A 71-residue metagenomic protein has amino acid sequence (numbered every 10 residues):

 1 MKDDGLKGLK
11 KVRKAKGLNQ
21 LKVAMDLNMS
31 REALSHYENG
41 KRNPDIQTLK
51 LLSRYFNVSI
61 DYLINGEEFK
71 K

Functional and structural regions predicted by a protein language model:
M1-A15: A short, Lys/Arg-rich alpha-helix, primarily the initiator
G8, N19, D45-T48, S59: Residues that mark the N-terminal boundary/hinge immediately upstream of a DNA-recognition element
K14, M25, R54: Alpha-helical residues within the helix-turn-helix
K14, N28, N39-K41, E68: Residue-level detection of the helix-turn-helix DNA-binding "recognition helix"
L18-H36: Short alpha-helical DNA-recognition segment
N28, Q47-Y62: DNA major-groove recognition helix of helix-turn-helix/homeodomain DNA-binding modules
